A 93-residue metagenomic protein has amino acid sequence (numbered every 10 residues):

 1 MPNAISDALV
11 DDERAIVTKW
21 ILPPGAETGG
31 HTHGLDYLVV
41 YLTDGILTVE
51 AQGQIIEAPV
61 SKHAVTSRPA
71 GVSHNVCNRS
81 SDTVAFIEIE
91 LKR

Functional and structural regions predicted by a protein language model:
M1-G30, G34: N-terminal first-folded block
S6, L35-V39, G71: Short S/T/G/P-rich N-terminal loop/turn motif that feeds into the first structured element of a domain
R14, G53-G71: Short acidic-glycine-tyrosine-enriched beta hairpin
E27, I46, A64-V65: Residue-level marker of beta-strand positions
T28-G30, T48-V49, S73-S80: Short beta-strand His + acidic residue motifs that chelate non-heme Fe in jelly-roll/DSBH and cupin folds
T32-T48: Short, conserved beta-strand element in jelly-roll/cupin
A70-K92: Ligand-binding loop in jelly-roll beta-barrel domains
